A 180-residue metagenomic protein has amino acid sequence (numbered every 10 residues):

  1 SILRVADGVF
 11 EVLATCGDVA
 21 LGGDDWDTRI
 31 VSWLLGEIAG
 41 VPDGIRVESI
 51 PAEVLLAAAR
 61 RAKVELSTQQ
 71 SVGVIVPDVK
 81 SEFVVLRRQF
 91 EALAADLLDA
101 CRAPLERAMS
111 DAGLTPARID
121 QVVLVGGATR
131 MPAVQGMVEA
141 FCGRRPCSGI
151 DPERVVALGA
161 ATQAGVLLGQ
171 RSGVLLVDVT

Functional and structural regions predicted by a protein language model:
S1-T180: Oxyanion-binding/catalytic loops of NTP- or PPi-dependent enzymes
